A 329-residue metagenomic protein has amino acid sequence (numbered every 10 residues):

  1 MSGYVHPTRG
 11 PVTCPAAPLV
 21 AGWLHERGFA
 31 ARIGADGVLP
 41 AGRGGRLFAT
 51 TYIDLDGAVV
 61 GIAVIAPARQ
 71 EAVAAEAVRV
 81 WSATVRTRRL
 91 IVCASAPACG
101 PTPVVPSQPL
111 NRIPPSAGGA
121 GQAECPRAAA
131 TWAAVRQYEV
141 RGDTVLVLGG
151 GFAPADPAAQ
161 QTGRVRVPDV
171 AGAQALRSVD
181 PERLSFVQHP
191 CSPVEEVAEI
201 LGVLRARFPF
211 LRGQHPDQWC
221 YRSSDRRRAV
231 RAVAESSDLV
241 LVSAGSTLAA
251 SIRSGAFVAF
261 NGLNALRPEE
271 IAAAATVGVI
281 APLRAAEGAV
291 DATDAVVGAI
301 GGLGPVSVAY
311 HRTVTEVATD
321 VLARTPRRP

Functional and structural regions predicted by a protein language model:
M1-P329: The feature marks the mature, well-folded catalytic cores of soluble enzymes
